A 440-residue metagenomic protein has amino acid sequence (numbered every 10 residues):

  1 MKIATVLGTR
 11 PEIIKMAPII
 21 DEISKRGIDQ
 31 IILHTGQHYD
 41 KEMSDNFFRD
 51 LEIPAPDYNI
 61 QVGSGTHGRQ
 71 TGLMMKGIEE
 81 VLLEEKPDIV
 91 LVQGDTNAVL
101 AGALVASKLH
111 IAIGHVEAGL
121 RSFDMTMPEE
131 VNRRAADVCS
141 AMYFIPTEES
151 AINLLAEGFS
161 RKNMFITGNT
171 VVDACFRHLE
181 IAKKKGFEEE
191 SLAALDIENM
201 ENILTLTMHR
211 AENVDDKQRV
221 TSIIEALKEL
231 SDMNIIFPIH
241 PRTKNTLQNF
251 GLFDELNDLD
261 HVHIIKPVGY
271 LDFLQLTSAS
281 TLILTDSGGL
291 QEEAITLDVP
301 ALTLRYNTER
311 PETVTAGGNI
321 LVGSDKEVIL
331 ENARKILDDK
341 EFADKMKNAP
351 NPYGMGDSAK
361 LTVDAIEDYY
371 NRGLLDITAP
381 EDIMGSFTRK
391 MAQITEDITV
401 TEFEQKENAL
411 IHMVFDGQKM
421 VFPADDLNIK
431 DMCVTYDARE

Functional and structural regions predicted by a protein language model:
A4-L7, E12-S24, F47, N59-S160: Active-site and donor-binding regions of nucleotide-sugar-utilizing enzymes
I28-Q70: Conserved nucleotide-sugar phosphate-binding/catalytic loop shared by glycosyltransferases and other
Q37-D40, D45, K183-A279, Y370 (+1 more regions): Donor-nucleotide binding loops and adjacent catalytic segments primarily of GT-B fold Leloir glycosyltransferases
H38-E42, C139-D216, V322: A nucleotide-sugar donor-handling region in carbohydrate enzymes
V92-Q93, L104, H115, Y143 (+1 more regions): A donor-sugar binding/catalytic signature common to diverse glycosyltransferases and related nucleotide-sugar
R310-K335, K347-G356: Change "using UDP/GDP/dTDP sugars" to "using nucleotide sugars
D338-M391: C-terminal amphipathic helix plus adjacent low-complexity, charged tail appended to glycosyltransferase catalytic
N408-A409, V414-K419, P423-R439: Short strand-loop-strand
